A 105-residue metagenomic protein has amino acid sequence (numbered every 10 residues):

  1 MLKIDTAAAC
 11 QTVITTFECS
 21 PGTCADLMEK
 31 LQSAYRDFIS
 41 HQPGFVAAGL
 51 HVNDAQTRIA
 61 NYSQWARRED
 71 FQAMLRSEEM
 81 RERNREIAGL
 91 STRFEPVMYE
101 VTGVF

Functional and structural regions predicted by a protein language model:
M1-Q11, E18, G49-A60, N84-F105: Glycine-rich beta-strand-turn "strand-cap" elements at beta-sheet edges
T16-P21, S63-W65: Short beta-strand-to-loop capping motifs
E18-L31: Short, surface-exposed ligand-recognition loops at beta-strand->loop->(often short) alpha-helix junctions that present
P21, A55-T57, R67-E69: Short, charged/polar surface micro-motifs in flexible loops or helix N-caps
T23-A25, E69-F71, V104: Residue-level signal for secondary-structure boundary sites
S33-V46, Q64-M98: An amphipathic, aromatic/His-enriched active-site/gating alpha helix that lines ligand/cofactor pockets
